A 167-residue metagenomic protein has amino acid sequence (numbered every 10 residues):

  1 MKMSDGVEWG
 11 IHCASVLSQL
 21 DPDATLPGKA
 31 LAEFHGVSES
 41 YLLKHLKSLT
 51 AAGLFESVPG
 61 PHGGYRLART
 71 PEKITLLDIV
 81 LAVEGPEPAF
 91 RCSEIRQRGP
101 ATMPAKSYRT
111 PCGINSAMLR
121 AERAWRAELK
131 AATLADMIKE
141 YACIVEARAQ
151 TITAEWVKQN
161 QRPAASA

Functional and structural regions predicted by a protein language model:
A14, L46-K47: Short, hydrophobic-biased segments on the C-terminal half of alpha helices that form "recognition helices"
T25-G36: A short alpha-helical element within helix-turn-helix/winged-helix DNA-binding domains across DNA-binding proteins
E33, T50-A51: Alpha-helical residues within the helix-turn-helix
S40: Key DNA-contact positions within bacterial/archaeal DNA-binding proteins
G53-H62, R66-A68: Beta-hairpin "wing" of winged helix-turn-helix
P88, C92-A167: C-terminal regulatory/oligomerization modules of transcriptional regulators
